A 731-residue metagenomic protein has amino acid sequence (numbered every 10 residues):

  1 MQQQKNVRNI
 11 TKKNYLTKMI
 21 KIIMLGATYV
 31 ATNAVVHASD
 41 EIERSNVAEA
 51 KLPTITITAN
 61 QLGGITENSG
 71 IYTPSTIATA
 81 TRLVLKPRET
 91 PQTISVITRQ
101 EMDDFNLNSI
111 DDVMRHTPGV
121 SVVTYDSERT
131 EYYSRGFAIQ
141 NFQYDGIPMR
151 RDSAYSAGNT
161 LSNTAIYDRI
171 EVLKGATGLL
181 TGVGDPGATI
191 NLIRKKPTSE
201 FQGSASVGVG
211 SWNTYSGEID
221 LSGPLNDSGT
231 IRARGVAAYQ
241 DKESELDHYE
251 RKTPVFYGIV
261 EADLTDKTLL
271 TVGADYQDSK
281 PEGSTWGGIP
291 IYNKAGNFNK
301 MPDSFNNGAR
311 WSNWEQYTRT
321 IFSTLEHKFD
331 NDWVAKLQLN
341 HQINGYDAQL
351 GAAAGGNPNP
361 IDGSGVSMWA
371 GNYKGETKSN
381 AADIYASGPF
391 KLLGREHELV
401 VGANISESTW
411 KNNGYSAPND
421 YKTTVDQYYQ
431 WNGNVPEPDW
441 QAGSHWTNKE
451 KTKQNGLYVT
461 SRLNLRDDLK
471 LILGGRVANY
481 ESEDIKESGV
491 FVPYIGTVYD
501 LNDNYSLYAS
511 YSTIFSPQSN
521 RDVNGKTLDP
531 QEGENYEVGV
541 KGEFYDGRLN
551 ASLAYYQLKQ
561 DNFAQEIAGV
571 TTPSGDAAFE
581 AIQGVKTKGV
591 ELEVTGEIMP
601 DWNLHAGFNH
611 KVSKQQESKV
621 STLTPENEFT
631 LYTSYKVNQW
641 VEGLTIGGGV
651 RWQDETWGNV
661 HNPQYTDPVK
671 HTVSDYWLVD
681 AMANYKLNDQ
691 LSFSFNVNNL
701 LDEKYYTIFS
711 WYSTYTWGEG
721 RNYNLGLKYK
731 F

Functional and structural regions predicted by a protein language model:
Y72-I94, D111-P148, D168: Extracytoplasmic beta-strand/coil segments of soluble accessory domains associated with Gram-negative outer-membrane
V122, E131, I147-K174, L192-R194: Short acidic/polar hinge/loop motifs at secondary-structure boundaries that mediate gating or recognition
R150-R151, I166-D168, L179-F256, L264-T268 (+2 more regions): Outer-membrane beta-barrel translocator/receptor signature
Q240-S244, F256-K328, I343-T377, K422-E450 (+2 more regions): Acidic/polar loop-and-plug regions of large Gram-negative outer-membrane beta-barrel proteins
E261-T265, T377, E396-V400, N404-S408 (+6 more regions): Structural signature of Gram-negative outer-membrane beta-barrels, strongest in the C-terminal barrel of TonB-dependent
E326-D330, V334-N340, N344-L350, L507 (+3 more regions): Membrane-embedded beta-barrel scaffold of Gram-negative outer-membrane proteins
D467-D468, E580-H661, L701-K704, K730: Gram-negative outer-membrane beta-barrel transporters
W652-H661, N684-F731: C-terminal beta-signal and adjacent terminal beta-strands/loops of Gram-negative outer-membrane beta-barrel proteins
